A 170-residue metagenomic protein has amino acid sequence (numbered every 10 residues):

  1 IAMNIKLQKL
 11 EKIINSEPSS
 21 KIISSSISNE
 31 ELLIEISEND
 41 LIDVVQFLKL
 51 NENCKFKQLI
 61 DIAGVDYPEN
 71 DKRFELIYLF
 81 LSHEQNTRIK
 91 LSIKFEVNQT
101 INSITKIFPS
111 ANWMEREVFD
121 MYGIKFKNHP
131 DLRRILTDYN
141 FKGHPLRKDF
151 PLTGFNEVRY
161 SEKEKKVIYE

Functional and structural regions predicted by a protein language model:
I1-E170: Terminal low-complexity/charged segments
